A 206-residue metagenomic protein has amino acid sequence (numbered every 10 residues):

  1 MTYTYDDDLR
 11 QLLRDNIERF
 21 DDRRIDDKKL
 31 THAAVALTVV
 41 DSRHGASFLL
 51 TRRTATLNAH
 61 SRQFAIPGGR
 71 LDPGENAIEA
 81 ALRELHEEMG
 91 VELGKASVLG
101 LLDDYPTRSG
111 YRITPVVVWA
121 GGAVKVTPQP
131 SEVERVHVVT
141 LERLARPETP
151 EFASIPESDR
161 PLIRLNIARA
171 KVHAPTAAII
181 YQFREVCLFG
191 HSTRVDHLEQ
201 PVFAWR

Functional and structural regions predicted by a protein language model:
M1-A65, R70-E87, V91-V124, V133 (+1 more regions): N-terminal leader/linker segments that precede catalytic domains of diphosphate-processing enzymes
P128-I167: NUDIX/MutT-family hydrolases
